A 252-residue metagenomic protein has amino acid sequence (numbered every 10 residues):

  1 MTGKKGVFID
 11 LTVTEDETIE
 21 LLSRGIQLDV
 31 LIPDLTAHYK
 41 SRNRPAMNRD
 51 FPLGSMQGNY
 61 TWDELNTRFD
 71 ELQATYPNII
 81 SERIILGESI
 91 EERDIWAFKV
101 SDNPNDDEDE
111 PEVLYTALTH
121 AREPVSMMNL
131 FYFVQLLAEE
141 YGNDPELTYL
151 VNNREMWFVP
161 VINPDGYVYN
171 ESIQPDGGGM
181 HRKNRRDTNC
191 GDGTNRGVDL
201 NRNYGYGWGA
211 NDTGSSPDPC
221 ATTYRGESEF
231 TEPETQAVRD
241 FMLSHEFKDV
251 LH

Functional and structural regions predicted by a protein language model:
M1-H252: M14 metallocarboxypeptidase catalytic domain recognition
